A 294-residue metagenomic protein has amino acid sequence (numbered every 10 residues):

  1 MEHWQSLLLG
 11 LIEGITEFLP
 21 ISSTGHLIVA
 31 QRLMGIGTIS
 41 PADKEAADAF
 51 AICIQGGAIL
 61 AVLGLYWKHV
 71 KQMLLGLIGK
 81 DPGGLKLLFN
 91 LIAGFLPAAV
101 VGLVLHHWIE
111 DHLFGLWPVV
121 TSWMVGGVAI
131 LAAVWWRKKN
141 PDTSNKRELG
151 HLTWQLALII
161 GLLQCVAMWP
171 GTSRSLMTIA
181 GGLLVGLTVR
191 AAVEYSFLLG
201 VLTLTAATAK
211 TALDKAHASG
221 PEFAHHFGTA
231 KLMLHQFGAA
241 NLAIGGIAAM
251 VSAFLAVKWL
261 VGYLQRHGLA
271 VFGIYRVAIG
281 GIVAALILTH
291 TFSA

Functional and structural regions predicted by a protein language model:
M1-A294: Multi-pass membrane proteins that catalyze or facilitate reactions on polyprenyl-/lipid-phosphate substrates and their
